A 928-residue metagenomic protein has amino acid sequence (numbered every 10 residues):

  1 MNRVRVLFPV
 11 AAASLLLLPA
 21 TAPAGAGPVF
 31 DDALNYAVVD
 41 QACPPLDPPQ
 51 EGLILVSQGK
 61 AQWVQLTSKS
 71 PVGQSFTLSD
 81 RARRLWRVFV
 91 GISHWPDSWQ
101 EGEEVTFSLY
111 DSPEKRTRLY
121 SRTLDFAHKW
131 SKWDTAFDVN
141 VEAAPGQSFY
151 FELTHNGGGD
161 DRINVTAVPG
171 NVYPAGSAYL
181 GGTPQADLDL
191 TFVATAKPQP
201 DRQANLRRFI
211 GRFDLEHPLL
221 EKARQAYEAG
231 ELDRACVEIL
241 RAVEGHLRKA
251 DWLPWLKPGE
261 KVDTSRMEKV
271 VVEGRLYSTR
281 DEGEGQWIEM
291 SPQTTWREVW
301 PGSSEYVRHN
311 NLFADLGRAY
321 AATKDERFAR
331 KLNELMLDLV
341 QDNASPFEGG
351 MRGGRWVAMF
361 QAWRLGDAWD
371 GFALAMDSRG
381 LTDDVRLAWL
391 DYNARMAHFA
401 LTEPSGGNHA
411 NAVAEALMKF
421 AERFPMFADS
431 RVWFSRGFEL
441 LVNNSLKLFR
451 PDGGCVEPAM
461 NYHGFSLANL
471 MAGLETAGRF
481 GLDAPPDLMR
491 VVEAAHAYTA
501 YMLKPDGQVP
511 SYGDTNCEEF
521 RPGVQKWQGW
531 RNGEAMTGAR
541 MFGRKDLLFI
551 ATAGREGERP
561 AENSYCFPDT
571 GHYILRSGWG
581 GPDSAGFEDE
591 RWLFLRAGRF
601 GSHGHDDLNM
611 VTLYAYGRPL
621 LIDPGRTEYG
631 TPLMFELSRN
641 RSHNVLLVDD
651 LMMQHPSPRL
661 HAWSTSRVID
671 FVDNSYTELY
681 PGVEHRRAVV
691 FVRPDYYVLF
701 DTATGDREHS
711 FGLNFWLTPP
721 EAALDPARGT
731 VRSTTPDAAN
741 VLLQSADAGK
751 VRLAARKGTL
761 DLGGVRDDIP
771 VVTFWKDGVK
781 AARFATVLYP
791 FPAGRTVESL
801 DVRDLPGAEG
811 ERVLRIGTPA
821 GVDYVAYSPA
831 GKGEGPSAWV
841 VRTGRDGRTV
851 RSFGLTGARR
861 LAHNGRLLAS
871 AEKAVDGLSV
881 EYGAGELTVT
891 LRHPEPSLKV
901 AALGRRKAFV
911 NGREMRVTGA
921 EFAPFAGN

Functional and structural regions predicted by a protein language model:
M1-A11: Bacterial N-terminal signal peptides that target proteins for export
P9-P19: Bacterial N-terminal signal peptides
G25-G27, T627-N928: CBM-like, beta-strand-rich accessory domains located in the C-terminal region of large, secreted polysaccharide-active
G27-E114, R118, T123-H128, W133-S148 (+1 more regions): Beta-sheet-rich sandwich/jelly-roll-like modules and their strand-loop junctions
N35-A42, P200-S278: Extreme N-terminal leader/anchor segments
V72, R84, E103-V105, W133 (+12 more regions): Residues that flank catalytic or metal-binding motifs in active/ligand-binding sites
P292-A497, L503, Q508, T515: Aromatic-lined, polymer-binding surfaces characteristic of secreted/periplasmic polysaccharide-degrading enzymes
G454-L621, D777-R783, L800-S897, A901-R905 (+2 more regions): Carbohydrate-active enzyme catalytic cores, enriched for enzymes that act on polyanionic acidic polysaccharides
